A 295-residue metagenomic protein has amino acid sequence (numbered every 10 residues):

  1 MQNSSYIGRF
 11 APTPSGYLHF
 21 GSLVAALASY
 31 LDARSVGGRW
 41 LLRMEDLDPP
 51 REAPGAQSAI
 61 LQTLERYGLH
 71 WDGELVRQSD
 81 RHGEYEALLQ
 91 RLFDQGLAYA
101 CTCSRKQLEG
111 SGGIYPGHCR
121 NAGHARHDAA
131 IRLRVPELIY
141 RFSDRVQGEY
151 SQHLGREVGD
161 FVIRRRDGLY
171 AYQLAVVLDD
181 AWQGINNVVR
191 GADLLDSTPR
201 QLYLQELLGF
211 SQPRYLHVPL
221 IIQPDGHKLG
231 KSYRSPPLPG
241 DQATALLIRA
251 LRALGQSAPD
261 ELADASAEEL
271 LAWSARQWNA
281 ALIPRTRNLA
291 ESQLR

Functional and structural regions predicted by a protein language model:
M1-G113, D193-F210, L262-A265, E269: N-terminal Rossmann-like or analogous alpha/beta NTP/dinucleotide-binding catalytic cores that position adenine
M1-S15, D128, L138, H227-R295: Non-catalytic terminal extensions that flank enzyme cores
H19, R81-E86, Q173-L174, L178 (+3 more regions): Noncatalytic linker/hinge segments flanking ATPase motor cores
A100, R105-G240, A258, L294-R295: Active-site cores that bind ATP or allylic diphosphates and position pyrophosphate for catalysis
